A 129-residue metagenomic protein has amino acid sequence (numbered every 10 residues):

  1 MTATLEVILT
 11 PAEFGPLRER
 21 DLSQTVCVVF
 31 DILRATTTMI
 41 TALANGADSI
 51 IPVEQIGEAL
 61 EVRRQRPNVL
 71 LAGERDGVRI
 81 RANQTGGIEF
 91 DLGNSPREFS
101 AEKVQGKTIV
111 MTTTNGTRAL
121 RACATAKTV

Functional and structural regions predicted by a protein language model:
M1-E61, P67: N-terminal glycine-/serine-/threonine-rich phosphate-binding loop
V53-V129: Acidic/Gly/His-enriched mid-domain segments of enzyme catalytic cores or analogous surface patches that mediate
